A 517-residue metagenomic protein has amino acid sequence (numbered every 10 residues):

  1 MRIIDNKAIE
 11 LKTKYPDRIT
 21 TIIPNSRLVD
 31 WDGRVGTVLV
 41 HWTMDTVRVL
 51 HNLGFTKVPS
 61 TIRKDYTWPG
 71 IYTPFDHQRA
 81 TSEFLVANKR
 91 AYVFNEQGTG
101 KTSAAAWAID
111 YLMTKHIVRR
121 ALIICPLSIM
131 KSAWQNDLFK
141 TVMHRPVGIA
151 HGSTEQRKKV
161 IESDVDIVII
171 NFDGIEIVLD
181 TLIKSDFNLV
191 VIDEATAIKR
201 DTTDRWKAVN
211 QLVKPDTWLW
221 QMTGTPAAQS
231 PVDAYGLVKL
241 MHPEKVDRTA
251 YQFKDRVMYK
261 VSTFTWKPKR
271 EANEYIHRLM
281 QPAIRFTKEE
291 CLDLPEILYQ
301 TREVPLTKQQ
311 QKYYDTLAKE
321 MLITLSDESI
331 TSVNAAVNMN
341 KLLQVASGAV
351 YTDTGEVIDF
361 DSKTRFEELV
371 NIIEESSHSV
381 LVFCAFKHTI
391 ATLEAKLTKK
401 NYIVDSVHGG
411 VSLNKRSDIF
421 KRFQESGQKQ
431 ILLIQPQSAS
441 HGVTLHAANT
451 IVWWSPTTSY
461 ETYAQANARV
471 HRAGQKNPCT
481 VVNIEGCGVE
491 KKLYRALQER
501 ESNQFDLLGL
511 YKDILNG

Functional and structural regions predicted by a protein language model:
M1-Y72: Accessory DNA-engaging acidic/polar modules
T61-F94: Conserved pre-motif I regulatory segment
E96-T99, A104-I117, L122-C125, L294-A318 (+3 more regions): Conserved Helicase C-terminal RecA-like lobe
R120, V147, S163, L189 (+3 more regions): Conserved P-loop NTPase motor "coupling/switch" region that bridges the ATPase
S128, G148-R157, F172-I177, K199-T203 (+4 more regions): Conserved helicase motor
M130-S153, M241-E244: Conserved helix-turn-beta segment of the N-terminal RecA-like "Helicase ATP-binding" lobe in SF1/SF2 helicases
I175-D180, Q229-P231, I390-E394, R416-F420 (+1 more regions): SF2 helicase motor core recognition
T458-G517: A conserved SF2-helicase RecA2
